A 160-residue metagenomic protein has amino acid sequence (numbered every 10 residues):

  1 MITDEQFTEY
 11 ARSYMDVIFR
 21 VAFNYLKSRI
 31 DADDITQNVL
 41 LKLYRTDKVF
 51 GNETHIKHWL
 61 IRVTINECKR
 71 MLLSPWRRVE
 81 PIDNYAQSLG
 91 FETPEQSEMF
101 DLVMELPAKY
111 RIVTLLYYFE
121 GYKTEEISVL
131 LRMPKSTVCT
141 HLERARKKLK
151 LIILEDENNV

Functional and structural regions predicted by a protein language model:
M1-R20, D33, Y44, R111: A short, charge-rich alpha-helical start-of-domain segment used by transcription regulators
M15, F19, L40, P107 (+2 more regions): C-terminal flanking helix
R20, D34-L41, R45, T54-N66: Structural recognition of an alpha-helix C-terminal capping motif at a helix-to-coil junction
I30, E125, S136: Residues within helix-turn-helix
G51, R62-I82, R144: Arg/Lys-rich amphipathic alpha helix in sigma70-family domain 2
I65, L131-D156: DNA-recognition helix of helix-turn-helix
R70, R77-M104, K123: Internal acidic/polar
V113-Y117: A short pre-motif secondary-structure segment
